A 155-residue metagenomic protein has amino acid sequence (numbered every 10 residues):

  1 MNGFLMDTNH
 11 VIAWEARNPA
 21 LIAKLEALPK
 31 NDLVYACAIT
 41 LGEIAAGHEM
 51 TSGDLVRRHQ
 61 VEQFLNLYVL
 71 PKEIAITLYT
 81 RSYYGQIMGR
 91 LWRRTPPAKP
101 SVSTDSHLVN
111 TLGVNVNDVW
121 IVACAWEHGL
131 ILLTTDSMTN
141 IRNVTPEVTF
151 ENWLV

Functional and structural regions predicted by a protein language model:
M1-L65, W92: Short, well-structured N-terminal submotif of metal-dependent ribonuclease cores
H10-V11, T40, T80, W120-I121 (+1 more regions): Alpha-helix capping/helix-boundary segments
N18, G47-E49, I87, V144-E147: Short aromatic-enriched loop/helix-cap "lid" or pocket-rim segments at secondary-structure transitions that line
N31, L67-P71, H128: Structured helix-beta-strand junction loops
E43, Y83, N143: Phosphate- and divalent-cation-binding pockets in alpha/beta enzyme and binding domains that engage nucleotide-derived
A46, K72-T135: Active-site neighborhoods of divalent-metal-dependent phosphate/nucleic-acid chemistry enzymes
L70-T77, T149-V155: Short acidic-hydrophobic, aromatic-tinged amphipathic segments that line or gate anion-handling sites
V122-V155: Acidic, PIN/NYN-like endoribonuclease modules and their adjacent C-terminal/linker elements
